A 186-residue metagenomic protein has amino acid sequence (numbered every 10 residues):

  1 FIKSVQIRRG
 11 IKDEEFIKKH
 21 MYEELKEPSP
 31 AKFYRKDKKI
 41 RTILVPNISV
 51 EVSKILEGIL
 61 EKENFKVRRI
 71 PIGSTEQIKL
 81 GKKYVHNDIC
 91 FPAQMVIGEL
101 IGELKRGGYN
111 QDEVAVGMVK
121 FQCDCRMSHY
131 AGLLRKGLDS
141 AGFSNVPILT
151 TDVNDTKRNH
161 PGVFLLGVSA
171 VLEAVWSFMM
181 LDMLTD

Functional and structural regions predicted by a protein language model:
F1-D186: An N-terminal assembly and electron-transfer interface module characteristic of large anaerobic redox and radical
